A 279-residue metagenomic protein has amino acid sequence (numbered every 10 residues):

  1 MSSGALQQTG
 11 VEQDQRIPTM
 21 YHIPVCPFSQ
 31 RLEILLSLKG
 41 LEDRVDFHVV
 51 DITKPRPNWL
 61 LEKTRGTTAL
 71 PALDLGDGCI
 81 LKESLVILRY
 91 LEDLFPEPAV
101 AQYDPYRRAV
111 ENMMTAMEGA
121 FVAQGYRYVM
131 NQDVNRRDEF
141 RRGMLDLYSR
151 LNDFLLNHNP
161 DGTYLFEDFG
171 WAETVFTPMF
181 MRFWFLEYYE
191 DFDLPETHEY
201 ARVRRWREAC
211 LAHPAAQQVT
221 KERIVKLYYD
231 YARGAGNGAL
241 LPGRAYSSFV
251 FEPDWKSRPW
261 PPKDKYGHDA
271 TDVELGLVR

Functional and structural regions predicted by a protein language model:
M1-L165, N237, R244-R279: GST-like domain detector, emphasizing the conserved glutathione-binding G-site in the N-terminal thioredoxin-like
T64, L85, E187, T220-K221: Short, flexible helix/strand-to-coil boundary loops that buttress conserved ligand/catalytic motifs in alpha/beta
E83, R107, G170, E199-R202: An acidic site on a long C-lobe helix of protein kinase domains
R136-D138, Y188-H198: Acidic, serine/threonine/proline-rich low-complexity intrinsically disordered regions
F140-M144, A172-F180, A209-L211: Internal, well-ordered interaction modules that form the hydrophobic cores of assembly/scaffold domains in eukaryotic
F154-E167, E190, H213-T220: Surface-exposed helix-capping loop/turn segments at secondary-structure junctions
F166-E190, A201-R204: GST superfamily/GST-like fold recognition
L194-Y246: A contiguous, mid-protein "functional segment" used to position or interact with cofactors/ions or partner subunits
